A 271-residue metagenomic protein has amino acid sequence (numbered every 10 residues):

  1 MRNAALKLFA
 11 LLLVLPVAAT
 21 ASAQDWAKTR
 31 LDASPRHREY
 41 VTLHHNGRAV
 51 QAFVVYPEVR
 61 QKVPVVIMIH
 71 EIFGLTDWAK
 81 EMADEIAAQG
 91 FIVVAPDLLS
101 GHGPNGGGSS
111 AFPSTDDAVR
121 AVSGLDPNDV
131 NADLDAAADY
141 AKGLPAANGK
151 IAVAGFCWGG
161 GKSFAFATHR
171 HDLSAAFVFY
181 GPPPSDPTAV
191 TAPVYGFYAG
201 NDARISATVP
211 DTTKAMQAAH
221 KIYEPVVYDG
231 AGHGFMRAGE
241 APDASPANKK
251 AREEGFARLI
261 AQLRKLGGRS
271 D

Functional and structural regions predicted by a protein language model:
K7-A18: Bacterial N-terminal signal peptides
A19-A23: Boundary at the C-terminal end of the N-terminal hydrophobic targeting segment
A27, L31-S34, E39-G143, R237-A241: Serine-hydrolase catalytic machinery in alpha/beta-hydrolase-like enzymes
L98-H102, P182, A231: Short beta-to-alpha linker loops that shape the active-site pocket of alpha/beta-hydrolase fold enzymes
L134-T191: Primarily recognizes the serine-hydrolase "nucleophile elbow" in alpha/beta-hydrolase and SGNH/GDSL folds
G196-Y198: Short beta-strand/loop motif that positions the catalytic acidic residue of the alpha/beta-hydrolase fold
N201-S206: Acidic catalytic loop of the alpha/beta-hydrolase fold
Q217, I222-D271: C-terminal catalytic histidine-bearing segment of alpha/beta-hydrolase fold enzymes
